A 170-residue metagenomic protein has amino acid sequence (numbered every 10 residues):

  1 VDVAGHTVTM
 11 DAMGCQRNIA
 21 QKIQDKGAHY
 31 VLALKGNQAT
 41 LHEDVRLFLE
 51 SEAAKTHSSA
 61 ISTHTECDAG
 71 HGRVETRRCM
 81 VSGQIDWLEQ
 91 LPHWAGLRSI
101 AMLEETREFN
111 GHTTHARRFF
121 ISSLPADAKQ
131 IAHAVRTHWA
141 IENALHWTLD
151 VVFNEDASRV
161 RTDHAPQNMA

Functional and structural regions predicted by a protein language model:
V1-H6, N18-D25: Short, basic/hydrophobic alpha-helical segments
T7-C15, Y30, F120, I141-H146: Short, conserved catalytic/metal-binding motifs centered on acidic residues
M10-Q16, I23, V160-H164: Short, positively charged, Gly/Tyr-enriched micro-motifs that form contact patches at catalytic or ligand/partner
A12-M13, K35, L124, A165: Short beta->alpha junction loops/turns
N18, K22, D44, A134 (+1 more regions): Alpha-helical scaffold segments in soluble metabolic enzymes
H29-R136: An anionic, glycine-rich sequence signature occurring as long contiguous blocks
A134-A170: Basic, amphipathic alpha-helical segments enriched in Lys/Arg and hydrophobic/aromatic residues
